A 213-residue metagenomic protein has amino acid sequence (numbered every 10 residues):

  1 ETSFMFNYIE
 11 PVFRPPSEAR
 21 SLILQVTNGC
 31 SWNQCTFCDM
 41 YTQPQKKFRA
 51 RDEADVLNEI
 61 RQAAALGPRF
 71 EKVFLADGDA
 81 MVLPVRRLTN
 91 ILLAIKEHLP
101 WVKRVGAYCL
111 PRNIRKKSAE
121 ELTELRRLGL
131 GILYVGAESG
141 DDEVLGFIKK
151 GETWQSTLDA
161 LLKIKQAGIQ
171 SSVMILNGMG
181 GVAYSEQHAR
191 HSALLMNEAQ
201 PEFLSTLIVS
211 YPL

Functional and structural regions predicted by a protein language model:
E1-F4: Short, Lys/Arg-enriched N-terminal segments with co-localized hydrophobic residues within the first ~10-30 amino acids
Y8-D55: Canonical Radical SAM [4Fe-4S] cluster-binding loop centered on the CxxxCxxC motif and its immediate flanking residues
L22-L24, V73, K103-A107, L133-V135 (+2 more regions): Hydrophobic faces of well-ordered beta-strands that scaffold small-molecule active sites in alpha/beta enzyme cores
R49-A50, Y108-R115, G180-Q187: Active-site mouth loops of central-metabolism enzymes
A50-G67: Short microdomains enriched in Cys/His and/or Lys/Arg
E53-V56, L88, S118, T157 (+1 more regions): Aromatic/hydrophobic pocket-lining residues that form the small-molecule binding cavity in soluble enzyme cores
A64-Q166: Conserved SAM/AdoMet-binding glycine-rich loop
I132, Q155-L213: Conserved C-terminal portion of the radical SAM core fold that forms the substrate/S-adenosylmethionine-binding
